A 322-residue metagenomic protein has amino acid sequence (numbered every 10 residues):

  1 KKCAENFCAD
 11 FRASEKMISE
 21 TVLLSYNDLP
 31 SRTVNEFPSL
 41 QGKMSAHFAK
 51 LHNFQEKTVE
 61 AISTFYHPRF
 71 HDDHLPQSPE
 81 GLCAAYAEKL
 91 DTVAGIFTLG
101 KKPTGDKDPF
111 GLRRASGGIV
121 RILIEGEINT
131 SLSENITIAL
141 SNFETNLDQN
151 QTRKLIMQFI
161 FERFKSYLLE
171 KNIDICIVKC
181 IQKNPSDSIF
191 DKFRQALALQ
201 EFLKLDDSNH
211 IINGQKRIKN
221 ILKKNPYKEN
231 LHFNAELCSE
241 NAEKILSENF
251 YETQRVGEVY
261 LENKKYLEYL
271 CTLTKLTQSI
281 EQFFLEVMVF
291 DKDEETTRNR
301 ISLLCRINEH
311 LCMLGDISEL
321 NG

Functional and structural regions predicted by a protein language model:
K1-G322: Amphipathic alpha-helical "coupling" segments that flank catalytic cores
